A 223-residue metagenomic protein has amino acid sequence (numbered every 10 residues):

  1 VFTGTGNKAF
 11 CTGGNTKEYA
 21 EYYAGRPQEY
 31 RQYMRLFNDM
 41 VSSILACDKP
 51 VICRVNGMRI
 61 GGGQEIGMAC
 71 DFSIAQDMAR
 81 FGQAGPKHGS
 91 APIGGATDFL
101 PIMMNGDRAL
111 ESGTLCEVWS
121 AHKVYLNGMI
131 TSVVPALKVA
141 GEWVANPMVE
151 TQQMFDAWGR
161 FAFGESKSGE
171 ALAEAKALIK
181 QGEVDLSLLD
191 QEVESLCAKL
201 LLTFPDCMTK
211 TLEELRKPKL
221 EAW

Functional and structural regions predicted by a protein language model:
G4-M40, R59, K87-G89: Glycine- (often His-adjacent) and acidic-residue-rich active-site loop that binds/positions the CoA thioester
K17-A20, R31, D190, E194 (+2 more regions): Generic detector of well-ordered alpha-helical segments enriched in charged/polar residues, highlighting helical
S43-G62, I66-P205: Crotonase-fold acyl-CoA enzyme core
